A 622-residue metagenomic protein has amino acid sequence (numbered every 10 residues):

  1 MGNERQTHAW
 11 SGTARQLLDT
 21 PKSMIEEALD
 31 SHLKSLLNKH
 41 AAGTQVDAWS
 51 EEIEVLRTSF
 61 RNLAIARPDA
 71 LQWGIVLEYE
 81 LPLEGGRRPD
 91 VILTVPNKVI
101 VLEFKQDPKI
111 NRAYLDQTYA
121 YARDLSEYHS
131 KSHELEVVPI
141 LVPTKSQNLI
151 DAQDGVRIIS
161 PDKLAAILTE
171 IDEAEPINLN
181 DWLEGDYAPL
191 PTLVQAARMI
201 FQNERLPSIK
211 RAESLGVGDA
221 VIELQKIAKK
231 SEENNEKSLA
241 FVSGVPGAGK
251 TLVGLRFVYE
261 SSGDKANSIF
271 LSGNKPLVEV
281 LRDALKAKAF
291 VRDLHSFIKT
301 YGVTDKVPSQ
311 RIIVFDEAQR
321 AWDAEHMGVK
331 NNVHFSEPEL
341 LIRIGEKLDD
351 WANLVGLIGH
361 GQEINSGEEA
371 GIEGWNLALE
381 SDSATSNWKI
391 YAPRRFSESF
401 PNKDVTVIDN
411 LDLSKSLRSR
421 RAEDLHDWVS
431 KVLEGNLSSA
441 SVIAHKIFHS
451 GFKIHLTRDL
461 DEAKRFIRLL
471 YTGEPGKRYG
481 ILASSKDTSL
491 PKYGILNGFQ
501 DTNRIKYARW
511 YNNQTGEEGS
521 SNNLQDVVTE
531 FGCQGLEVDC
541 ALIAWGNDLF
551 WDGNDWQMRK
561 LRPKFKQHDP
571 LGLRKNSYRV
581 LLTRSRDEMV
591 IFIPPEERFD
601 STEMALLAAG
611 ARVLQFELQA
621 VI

Functional and structural regions predicted by a protein language model:
M1-P191: Accessory nucleic-acid engagement/destabilization modules that flank
L206-S238: N-terminal pre-P-loop "Q-motif" helix
V242: Hydrophobic anchor at the beta1->P-loop junction of P-loop NTPases
K250: Conserved lysine of the Walker
G254, N365, E369, R394-N547 (+1 more regions): Conserved helicase/translocase motor-coupling segment
S268-F315: Inter-Walker segment of RecA-like/P-loop motor cores
F315, Q319-N402: Signature of the SF2 helicase/ATPase Hel1-core->accessory helical subdomain module
D526-V621: C-terminal accessory regions
